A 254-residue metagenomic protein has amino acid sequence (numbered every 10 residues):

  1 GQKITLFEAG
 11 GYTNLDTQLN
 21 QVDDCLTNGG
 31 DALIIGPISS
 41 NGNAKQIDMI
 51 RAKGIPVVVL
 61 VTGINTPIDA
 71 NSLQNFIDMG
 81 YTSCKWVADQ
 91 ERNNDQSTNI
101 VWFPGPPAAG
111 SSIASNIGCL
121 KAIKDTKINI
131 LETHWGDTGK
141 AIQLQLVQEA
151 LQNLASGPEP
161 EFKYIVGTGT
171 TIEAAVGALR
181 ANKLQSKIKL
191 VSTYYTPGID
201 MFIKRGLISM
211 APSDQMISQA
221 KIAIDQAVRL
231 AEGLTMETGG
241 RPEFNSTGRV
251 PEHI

Functional and structural regions predicted by a protein language model:
G1-G11, N99-W102, L120-K140, E161: Short beta-strand elements in bilobed, periplasmic/extracellular small-molecule ligand-binding domains
G1-Q2, M79-W86, G110-N129, I142-L146 (+1 more regions): Short, solvent-exposed amphipathic alpha-helices that sit in or adjacent to ligand/effector-binding or catalytic
K3-N28: Early extracytoplasmic/lumenal segment of secretory-pathway proteins
Q18, N71-I100, S112-A114, Q143-V147 (+2 more regions): Hydrophobic alpha-helical segments within soluble ligand-binding/sensing domains
V22-D23, T27, D31-A52, C119 (+1 more regions): Hydrophobic alpha-helical
S40-D78, T82, D89, N94 (+3 more regions): Flexible loop/hinge segments that line or gate small-molecule binding clefts
I123, A220-I254: Hinge/cleft segment of the Venus flytrap/periplasmic-binding protein
Y164, T168-V176, I203-K204, M210-T235: Extracellular/periplasmic ligand-binding modules, especially the Venus flytrap/periplasmic-binding
